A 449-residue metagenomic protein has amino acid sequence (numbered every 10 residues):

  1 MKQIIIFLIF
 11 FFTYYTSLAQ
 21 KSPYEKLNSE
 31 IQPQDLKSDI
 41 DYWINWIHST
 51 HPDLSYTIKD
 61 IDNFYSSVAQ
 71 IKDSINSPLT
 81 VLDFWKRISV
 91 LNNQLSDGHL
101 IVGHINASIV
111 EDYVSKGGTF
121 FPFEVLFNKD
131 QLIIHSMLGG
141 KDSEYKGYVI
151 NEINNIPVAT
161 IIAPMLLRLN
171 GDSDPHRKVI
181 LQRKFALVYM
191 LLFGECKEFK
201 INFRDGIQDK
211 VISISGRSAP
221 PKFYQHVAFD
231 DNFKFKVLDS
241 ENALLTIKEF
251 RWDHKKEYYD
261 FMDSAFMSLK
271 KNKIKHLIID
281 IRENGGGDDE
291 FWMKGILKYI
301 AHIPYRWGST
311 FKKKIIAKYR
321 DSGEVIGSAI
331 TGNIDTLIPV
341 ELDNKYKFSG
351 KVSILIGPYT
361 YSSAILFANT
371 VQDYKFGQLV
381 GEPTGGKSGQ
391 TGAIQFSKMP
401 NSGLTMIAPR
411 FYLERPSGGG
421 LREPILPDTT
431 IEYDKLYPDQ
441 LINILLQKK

Functional and structural regions predicted by a protein language model:
M1-S22: Bacterial Sec-dependent N-terminal signal peptides
Q20-L277, I281-G285, E290-K294, K298 (+7 more regions): Flexible, low-complexity junctional segments that flank or bridge functional domains
I247-E249, L355-Y359, F411: Structural motif
W252-E257, A329-G332, G357: Short, flexible loop segments at the rims of nucleotide/cofactor-binding pockets, characterized by
I274-I278, K347-S353: Short, surface-exposed connector motifs at secondary-structure boundaries
G286-K351, A393-I394, K398, F411-Y412 (+1 more regions): Gly/Ser/Thr-rich loop/hinge elements
K351-D373, Q378-G385: Extended C-terminal subregions enriched in glycine
G420-K449: Low-complexity, Gly/Ser/Thr/Pro-rich intrinsically disordered linker/tail segments
